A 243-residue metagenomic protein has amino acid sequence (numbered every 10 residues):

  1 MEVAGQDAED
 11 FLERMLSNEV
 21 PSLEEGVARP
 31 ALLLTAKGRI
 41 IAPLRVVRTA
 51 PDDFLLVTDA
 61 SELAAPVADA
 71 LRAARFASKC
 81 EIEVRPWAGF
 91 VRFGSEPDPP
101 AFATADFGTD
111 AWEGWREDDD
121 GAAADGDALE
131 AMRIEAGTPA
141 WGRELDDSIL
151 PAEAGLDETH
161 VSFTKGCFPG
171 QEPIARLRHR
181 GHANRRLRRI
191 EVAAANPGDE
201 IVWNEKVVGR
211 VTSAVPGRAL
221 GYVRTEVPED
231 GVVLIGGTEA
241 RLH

Functional and structural regions predicted by a protein language model:
M1-E2, A42-A140, W203: Acidic, low-complexity central loop/insert segments
M1-I41, A50-P51: Acidic, proline/glycine-enriched N-terminal capping motif
M1-M15, E81-S95, H182-V192: Short glycine-/aliphatic-rich beta-strand segments at the starts of folded cytosolic domains
D7-L12, L63-A68, P97-D98, D118-A122 (+2 more regions): Short, conserved charged micro-motifs
E13-P21, D69-A77, H179, W203-K206: Short, intrinsically disordered, mixed-charge
R29-L34, F93-P100, A194-K206: Short amphipathic alpha-helix segments
L44, I149, A154-V161, Q171 (+1 more regions): Glycine-rich, small/acidic residue-mixed loop/short-helix segments
E113-L187: Anionic-ligand-binding alpha/beta catalytic cores of soluble enzymes and soluble regulatory domains that recognize
